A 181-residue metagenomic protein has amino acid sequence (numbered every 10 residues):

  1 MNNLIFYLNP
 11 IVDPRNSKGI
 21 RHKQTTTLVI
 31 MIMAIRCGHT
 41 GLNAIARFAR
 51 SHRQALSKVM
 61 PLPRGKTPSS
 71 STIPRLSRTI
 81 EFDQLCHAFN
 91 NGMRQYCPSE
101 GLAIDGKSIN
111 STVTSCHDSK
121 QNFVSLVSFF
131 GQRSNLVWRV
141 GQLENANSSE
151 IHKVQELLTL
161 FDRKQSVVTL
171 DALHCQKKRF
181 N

Functional and structural regions predicted by a protein language model:
M1-S17: Intrinsically disordered, low-complexity serine/threonine- and proline-rich regulatory segments
L4, S17-R179: Conserved, well-structured functional cores that handle cations and Mg-NTP chemistry
